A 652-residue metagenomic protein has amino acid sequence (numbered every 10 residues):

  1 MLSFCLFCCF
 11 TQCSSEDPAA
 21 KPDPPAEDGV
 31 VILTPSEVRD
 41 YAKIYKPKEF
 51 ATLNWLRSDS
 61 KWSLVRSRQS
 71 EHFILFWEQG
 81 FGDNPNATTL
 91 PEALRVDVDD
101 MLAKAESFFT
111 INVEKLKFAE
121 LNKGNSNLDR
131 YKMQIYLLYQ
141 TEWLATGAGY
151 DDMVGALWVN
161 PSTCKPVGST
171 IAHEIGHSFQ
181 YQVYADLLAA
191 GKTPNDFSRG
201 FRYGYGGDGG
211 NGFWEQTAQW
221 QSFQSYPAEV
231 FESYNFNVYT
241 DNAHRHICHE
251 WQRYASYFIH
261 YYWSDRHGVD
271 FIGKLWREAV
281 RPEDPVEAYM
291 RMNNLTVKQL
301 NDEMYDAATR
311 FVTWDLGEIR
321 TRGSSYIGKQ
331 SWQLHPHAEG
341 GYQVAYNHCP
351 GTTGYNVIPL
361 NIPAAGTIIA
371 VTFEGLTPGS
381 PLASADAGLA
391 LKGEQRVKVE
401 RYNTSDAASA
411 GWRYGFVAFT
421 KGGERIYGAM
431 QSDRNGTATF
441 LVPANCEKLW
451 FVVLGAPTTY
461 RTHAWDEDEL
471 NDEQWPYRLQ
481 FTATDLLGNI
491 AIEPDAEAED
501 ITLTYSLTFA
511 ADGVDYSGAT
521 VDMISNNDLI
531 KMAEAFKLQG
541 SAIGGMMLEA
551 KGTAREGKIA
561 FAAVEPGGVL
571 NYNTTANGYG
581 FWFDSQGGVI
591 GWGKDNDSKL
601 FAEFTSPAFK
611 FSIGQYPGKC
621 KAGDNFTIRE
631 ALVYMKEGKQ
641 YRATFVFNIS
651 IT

Functional and structural regions predicted by a protein language model:
C9-Q12: C-terminal motif of bacterial Sec signal peptides marking the signal peptidase cleavage site
P24-F73, Q79-V154, P161-I175, F179-A190 (+2 more regions): Zn2+-dependent metallopeptidase catalytic core
A156-N237: Zinc-dependent metallopeptidase catalytic helix centered on the HExxH motif and its immediate flanking segment
V238-W314: Active-site-proximal alpha-helical
D284-S506: Beta/coil-rich, acidic/histidine-enriched accessory regions frequently appended to metallopeptidases
P336, Y346, P350, P359 (+3 more regions): Solvent-exposed, low-complexity, repeat-rich "mucin-like" stalks and linkers
S606-D624: Extracellular/luminal low-complexity segments enriched in Ser/Thr/Pro
A622-K636: A short beta-strand micro-motif common to beta-rich folds, especially ectodomain repeats
